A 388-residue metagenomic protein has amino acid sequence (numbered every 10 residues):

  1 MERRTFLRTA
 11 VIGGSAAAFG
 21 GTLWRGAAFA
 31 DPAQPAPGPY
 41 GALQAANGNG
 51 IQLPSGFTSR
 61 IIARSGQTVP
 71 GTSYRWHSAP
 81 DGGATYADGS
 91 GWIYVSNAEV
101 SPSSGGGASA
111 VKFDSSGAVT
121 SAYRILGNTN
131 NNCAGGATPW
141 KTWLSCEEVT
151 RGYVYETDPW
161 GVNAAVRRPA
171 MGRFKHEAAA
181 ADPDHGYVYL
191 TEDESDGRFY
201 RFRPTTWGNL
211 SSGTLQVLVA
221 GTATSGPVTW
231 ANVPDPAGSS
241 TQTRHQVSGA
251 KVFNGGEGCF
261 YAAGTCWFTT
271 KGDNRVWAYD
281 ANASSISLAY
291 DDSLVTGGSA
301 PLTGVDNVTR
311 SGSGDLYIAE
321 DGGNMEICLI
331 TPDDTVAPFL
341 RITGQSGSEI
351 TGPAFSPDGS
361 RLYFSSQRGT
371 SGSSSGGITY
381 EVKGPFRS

Functional and structural regions predicted by a protein language model:
T5-A28: N-terminal export signals
G20-S55, S59: C-terminal segment of N-terminal export signals and the immediately downstream linker at the start of the mature
N47-S65, F113-L126, E156-K175, S211 (+3 more regions): Blade-edge beta-strand/turn elements of extracellular beta-propeller and related beta-sheet repeat scaffolds
G50-S78, Y86-Y123: Beta-propeller domains
Y74-G89, N128-P139, R173-Y187, V247-T265 (+2 more regions): Beta-rich, blade/repeat-based domains predominating in secreted/periplasmic proteins but also intracellular
Y94-S104, S145-E148, L190-D193, F268-G272 (+2 more regions): Conserved beta-strand positions in repeat-built beta-propeller and related beta-rich domains
K271, G298-T335: Loop/turn-rich, solvent-exposed surfaces of beta-rich toroidal or solenoidal domains
A354-S388: Blade-level signature of beta-propeller repeat domains, shared across WD40, Kelch, NHL, RCC1 and BNR/Asp-box propellers
